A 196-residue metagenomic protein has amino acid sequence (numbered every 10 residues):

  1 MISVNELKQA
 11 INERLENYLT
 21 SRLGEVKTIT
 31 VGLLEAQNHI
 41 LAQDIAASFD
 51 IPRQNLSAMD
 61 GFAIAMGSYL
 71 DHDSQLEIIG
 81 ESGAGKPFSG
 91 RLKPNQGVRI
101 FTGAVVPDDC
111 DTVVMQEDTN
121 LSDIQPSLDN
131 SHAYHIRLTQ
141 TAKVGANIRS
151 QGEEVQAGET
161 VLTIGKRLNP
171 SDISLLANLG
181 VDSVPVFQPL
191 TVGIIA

Functional and structural regions predicted by a protein language model:
M1-H72: Short, low-complexity N-terminal leaders and the immediately following helix N-cap/first helix
I2-V4, A63-A196: Short, glycine/charged-enriched hinge/interface segments at domain edges or termini
